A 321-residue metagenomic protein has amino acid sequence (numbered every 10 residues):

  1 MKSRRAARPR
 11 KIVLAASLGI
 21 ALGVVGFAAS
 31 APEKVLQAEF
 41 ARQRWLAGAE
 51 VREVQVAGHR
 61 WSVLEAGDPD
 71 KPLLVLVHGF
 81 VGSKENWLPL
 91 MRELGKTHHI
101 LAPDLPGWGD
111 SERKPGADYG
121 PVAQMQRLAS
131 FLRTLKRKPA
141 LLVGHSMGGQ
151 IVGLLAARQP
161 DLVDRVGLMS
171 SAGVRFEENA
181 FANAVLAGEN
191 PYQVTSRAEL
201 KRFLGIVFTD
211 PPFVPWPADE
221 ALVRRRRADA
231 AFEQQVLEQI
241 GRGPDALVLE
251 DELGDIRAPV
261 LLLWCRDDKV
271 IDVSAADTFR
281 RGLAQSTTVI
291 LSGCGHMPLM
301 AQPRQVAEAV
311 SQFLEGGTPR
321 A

Functional and structural regions predicted by a protein language model:
M1-P72, T97-H98, K138, E315-A321: Alpha/beta-hydrolase fold catalytic core
P32-V35, F40, E177-N183, V194-D255: Conserved alpha/beta-hydrolase catalytic His-Asp/Glu region
V54-A57, L64, A102-V143: Active-site loop/oxyanion-hole signature of alpha/beta-hydrolase fold enzymes
E65-D110: Conserved HGGG/HGGXW glycine-rich cap/lid loop of the alpha/beta-hydrolase fold
A157-R158, R165-T195: Flexible "cap/lid" loop of the alpha/beta hydrolase fold
I256, L262-W264: Short beta-strand/loop motif that positions the catalytic acidic residue of the alpha/beta-hydrolase fold
D267-I271: Acidic catalytic loop of the alpha/beta-hydrolase fold
S286-A321: Catalytic active-site module of serine/aspartate enzymes centered on a nucleophile-bearing elbow/loop
